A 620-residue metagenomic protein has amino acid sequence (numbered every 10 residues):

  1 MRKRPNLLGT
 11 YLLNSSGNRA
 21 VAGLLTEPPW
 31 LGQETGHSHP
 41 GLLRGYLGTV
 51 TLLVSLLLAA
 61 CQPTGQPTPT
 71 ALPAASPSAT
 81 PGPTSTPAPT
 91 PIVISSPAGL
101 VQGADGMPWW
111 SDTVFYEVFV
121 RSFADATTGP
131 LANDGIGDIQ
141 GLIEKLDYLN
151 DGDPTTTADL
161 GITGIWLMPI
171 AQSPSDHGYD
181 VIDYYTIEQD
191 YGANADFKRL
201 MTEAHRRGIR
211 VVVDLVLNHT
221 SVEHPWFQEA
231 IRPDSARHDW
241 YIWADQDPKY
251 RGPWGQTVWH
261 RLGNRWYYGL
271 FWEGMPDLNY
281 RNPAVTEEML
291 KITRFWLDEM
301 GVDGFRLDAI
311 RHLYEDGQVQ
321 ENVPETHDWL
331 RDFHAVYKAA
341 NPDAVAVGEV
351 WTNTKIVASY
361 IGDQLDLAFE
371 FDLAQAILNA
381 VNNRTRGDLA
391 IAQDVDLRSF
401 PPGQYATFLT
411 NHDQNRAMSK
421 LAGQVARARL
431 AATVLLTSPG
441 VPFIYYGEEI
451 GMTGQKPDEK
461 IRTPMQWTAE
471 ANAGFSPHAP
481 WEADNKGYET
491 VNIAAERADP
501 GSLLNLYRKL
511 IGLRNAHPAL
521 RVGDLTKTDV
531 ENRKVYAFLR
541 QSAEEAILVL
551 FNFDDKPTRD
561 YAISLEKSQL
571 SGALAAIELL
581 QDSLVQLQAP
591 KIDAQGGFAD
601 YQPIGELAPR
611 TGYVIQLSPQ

Functional and structural regions predicted by a protein language model:
A20-G45: N-terminal amphipathic/hydrophobic targeting modules at extreme N-termini, encompassing cleavable Sec/SRP-type signal
G48-A59: Bacterial N-terminal signal peptides
C61-G103: Ser/Thr-rich, Proline-interspersed low-complexity disordered segments
P87-V213, N218-A230, S235-D239, Q246-F295 (+4 more regions): N-terminal structural segment of carbohydrate-active enzymes
I94-F115, S221-G317, P324-P439, A471 (+3 more regions): Alpha-amylase-like alpha-glycosidases and glucanotransferases acting on alpha-linked glucans and related
W110, D134, H334-A340, T352 (+6 more regions): Loop/helix patches that line or flank the sugar-binding groove of alpha-linked glycan CAZymes
I577-D600: Solvent-exposed beta-strand/loop surfaces of large extracellular or lumenal domains
I592-Q620: C-terminal beta-strand-rich structural cap/linker in extracellular carbohydrate-active enzymes
